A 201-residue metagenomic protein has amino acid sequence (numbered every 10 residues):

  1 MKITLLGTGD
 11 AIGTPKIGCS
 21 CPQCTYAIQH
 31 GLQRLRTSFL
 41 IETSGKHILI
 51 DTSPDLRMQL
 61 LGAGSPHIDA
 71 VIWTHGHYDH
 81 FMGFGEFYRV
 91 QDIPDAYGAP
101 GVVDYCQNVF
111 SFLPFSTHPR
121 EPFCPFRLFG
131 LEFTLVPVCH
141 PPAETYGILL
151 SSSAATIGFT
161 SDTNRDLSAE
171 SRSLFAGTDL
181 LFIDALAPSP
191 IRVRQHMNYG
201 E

Functional and structural regions predicted by a protein language model:
M1-I50, P54-A63, P119-S173: Core dinuclear metal-dependent hydrolase active-site scaffold
I17, L61-G62, G83-E86, N108-F110 (+2 more regions): Short amphipathic alpha-helical segments
R36, H75-H80, H140-P141, H196-Y199: Histidine-centered active-site/metal-ligand motif
G45-Y97, G177-L180: Active-site metal-binding motif and surrounding structural segment of the metallo-beta-lactamase
D51, G101, M197: Conserved active-site and cofactor/substrate-binding residues in soluble primary-metabolism enzymes
H77-M82, Y105, P142, N164-S168 (+1 more regions): Active-site environment of divalent metal-dependent phosphoester hydrolases
D92, P100-P119: Active-site neighborhood of divalent metal-dependent phosphoester bond hydrolases
R165-E201: Cap/insert and terminal regions of metallo-dependent hydrolase folds
